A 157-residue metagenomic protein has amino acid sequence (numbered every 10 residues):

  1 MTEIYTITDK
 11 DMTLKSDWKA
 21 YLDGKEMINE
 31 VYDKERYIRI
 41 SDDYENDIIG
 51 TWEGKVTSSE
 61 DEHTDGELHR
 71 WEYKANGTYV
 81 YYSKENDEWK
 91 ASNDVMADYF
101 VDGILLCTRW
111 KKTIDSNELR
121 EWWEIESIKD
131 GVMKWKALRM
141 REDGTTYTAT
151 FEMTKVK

Functional and structural regions predicted by a protein language model:
M1, M12-S16, G54, T78-S83 (+2 more regions): Short hydrophobic/aromatic-rich beta-strand segments that constitute the beta-sheet cores of beta-sandwich/beta-barrel
M1-I7, K34-Y37, L68-Y73, D94-Y99 (+3 more regions): Hydrophobic/aromatic beta-strand elements that line small-molecule binding cavities or substrate pockets in beta-rich
M1-R39: Extended, hydrophobic interaction surfaces within ordered domains
D11, H63-I114: N-terminal glycine/threonine-rich, aromatic-flanked beta-hairpin/loop signature
K19-Y21, D43-I48, Y79-N86, K111-T113 (+1 more regions): Short beta-strand segments and strand-loop junctions that repeat across beta-rich extracellular domains
L22-E30, K134-T146: Short, exposed beta-strand-loop hairpins at the edges of beta-sheets in extracellular/periplasmic proteins
E26-I28, W52, W89-A91, N117: Tryptophan-centered short beta-strand motifs
R36-E53: N-terminal helix-cap/turn-to-beta initiation motif at the start of protein domains
